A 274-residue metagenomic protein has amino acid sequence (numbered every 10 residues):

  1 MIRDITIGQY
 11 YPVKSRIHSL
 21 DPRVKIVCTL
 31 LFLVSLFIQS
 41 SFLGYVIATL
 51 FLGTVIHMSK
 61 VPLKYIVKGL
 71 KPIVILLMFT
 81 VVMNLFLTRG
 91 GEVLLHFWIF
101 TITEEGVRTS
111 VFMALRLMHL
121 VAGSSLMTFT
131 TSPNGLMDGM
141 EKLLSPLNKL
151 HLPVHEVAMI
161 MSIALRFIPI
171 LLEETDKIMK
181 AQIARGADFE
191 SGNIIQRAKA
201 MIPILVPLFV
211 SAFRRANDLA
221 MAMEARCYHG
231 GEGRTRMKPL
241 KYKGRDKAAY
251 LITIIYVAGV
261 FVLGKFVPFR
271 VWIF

Functional and structural regions predicted by a protein language model:
M1-F42, A48-S59, S145, K149-L152 (+3 more regions): Transmembrane alpha-helix interface motif
L50-H57, L70-M78: Small-residue-enriched core segments of transmembrane alpha-helices in multipass membrane transport and channel
P62-L70: Interfacial helix-loop-helix linkers and transmembrane-helix boundary segments in multi-pass membrane proteins
G69-I73, L77, A114, M118 (+4 more regions): Loop-to-transmembrane-helix entry motif
I73-A187: Juxtamembrane/interface alpha-helical elements of multi-pass membrane proteins
